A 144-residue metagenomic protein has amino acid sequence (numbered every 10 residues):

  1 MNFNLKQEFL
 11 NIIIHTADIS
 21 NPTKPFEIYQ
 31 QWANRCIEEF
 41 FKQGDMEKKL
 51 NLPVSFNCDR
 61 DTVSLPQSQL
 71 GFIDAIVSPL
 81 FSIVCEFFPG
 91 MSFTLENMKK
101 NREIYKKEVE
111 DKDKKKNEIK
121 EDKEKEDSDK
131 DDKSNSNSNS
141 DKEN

Functional and structural regions predicted by a protein language model:
M1-N144: Divalent metal-dependent phosphate-bond-processing catalytic cores, especially two-metal-ion Mg2+/Mn2+ enzymes that act
